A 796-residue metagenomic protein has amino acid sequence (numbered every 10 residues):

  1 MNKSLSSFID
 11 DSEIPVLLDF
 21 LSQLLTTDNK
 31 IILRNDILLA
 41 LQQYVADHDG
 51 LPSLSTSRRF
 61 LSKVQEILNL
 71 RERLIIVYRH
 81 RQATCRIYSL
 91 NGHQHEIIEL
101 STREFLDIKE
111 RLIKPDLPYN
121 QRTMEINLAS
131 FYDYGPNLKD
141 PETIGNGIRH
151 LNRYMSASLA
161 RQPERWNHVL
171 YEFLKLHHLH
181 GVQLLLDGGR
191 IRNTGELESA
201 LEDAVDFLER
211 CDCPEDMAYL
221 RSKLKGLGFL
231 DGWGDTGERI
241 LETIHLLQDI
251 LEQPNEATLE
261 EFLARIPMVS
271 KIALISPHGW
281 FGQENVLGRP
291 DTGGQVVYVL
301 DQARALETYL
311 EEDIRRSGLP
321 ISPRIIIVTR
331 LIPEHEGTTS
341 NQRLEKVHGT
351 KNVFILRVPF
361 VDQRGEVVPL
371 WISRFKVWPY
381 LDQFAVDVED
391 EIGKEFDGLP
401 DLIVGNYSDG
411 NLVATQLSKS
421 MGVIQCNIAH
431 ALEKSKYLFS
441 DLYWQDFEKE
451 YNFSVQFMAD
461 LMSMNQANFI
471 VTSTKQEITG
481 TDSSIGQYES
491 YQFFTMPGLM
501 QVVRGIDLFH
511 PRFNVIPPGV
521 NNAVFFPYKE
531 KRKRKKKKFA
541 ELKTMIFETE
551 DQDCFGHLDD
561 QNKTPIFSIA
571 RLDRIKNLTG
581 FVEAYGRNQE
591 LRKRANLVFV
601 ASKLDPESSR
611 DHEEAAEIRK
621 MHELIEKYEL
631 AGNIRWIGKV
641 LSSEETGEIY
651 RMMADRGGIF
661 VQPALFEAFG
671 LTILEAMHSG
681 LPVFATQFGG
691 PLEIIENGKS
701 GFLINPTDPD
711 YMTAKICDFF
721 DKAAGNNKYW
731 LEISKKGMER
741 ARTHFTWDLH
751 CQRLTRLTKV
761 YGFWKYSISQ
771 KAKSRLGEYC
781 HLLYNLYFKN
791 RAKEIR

Functional and structural regions predicted by a protein language model:
M1-R796: Catalytic cores of nucleotide-sugar-dependent glycosyltransferases that transfer UDP/GDP/TDP-activated
